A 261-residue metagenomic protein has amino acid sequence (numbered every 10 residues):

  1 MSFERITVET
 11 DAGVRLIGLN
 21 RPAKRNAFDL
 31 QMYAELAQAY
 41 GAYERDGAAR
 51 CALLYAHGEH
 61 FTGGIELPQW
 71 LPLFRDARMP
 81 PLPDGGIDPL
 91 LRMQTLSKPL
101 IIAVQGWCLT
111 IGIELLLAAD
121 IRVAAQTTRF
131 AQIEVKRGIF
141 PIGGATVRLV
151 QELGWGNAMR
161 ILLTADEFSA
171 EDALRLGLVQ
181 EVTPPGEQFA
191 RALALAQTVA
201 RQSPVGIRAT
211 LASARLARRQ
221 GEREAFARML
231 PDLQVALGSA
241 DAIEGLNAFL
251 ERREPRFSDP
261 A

Functional and structural regions predicted by a protein language model:
M1-A12, D46, F61, L73 (+2 more regions): C-terminal alpha-helix plus adjacent terminal tail
M1-H57, A261: Conserved CoA-thioester-binding segment of acyl-CoA-metabolizing enzymes
M1-R5, A37-G41, G86-L91, L117 (+1 more regions): A generic local structural motif
I17, R21, L36, L54 (+6 more regions): Terminal peptide-recognition signature
N20, N26, G64-E66, G106 (+2 more regions): Conserved phosphate-binding and hydrolysis motifs of nucleotide-dependent enzymes
R45, A56-T95, C108, G138 (+1 more regions): Glycine- (often His-adjacent) and acidic-residue-rich active-site loop that binds/positions the CoA thioester
L91-V205, S239, I243-N247, R253: Crotonase-fold acyl-CoA enzyme core
